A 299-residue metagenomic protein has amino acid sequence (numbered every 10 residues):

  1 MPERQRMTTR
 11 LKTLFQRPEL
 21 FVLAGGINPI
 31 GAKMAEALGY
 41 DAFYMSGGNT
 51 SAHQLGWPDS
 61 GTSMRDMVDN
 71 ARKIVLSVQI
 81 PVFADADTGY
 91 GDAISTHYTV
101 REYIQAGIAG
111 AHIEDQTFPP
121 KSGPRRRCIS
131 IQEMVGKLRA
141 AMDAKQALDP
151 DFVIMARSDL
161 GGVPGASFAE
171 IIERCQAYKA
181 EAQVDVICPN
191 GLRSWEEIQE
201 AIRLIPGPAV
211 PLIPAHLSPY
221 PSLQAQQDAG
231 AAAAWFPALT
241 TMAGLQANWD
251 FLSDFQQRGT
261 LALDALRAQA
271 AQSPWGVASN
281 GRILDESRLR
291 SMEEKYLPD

Functional and structural regions predicted by a protein language model:
P2-P211, Y220-A232, F236, A243 (+2 more regions): Alpha/beta enzyme core
R4, L239-D299: Extended, intrinsically disordered, low-complexity segments
A215-L217: Short beta-alpha junction loops
